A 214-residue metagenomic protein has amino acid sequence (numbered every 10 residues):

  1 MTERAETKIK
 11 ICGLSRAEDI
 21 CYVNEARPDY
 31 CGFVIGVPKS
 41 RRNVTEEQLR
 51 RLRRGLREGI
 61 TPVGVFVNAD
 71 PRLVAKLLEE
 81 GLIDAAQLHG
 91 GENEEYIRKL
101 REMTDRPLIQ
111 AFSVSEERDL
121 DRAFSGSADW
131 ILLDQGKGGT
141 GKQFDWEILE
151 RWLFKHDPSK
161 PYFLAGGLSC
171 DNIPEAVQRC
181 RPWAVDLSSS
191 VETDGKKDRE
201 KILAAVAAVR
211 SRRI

Functional and structural regions predicted by a protein language model:
M1-I214: Conserved N-terminal beta1-alpha1 strand-loop-helix module at the mouth
